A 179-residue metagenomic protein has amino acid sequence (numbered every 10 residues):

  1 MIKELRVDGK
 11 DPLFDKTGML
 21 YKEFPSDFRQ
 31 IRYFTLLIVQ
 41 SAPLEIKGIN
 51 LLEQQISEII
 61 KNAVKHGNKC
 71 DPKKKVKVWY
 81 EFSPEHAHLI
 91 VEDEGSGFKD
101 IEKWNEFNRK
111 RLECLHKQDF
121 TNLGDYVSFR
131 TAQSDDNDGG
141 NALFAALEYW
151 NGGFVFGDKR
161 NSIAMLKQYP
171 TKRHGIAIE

Functional and structural regions predicted by a protein language model:
M1-D15, L36, K172: C-terminal effector/catalytic modules and regulatory tails appended to multi-domain proteins
K16-K47, L115-G124: Helix-loop-beta hinge of the Bergerat
L20, E85-L89, N161: Short beta-strand element(s) in the Bergerat
K47-K77: Conserved ATP-binding N-box helix of the HATPase_c
K75-E85: Short beta-strand/loop element within the Bergerat-fold HATPase_c
H88-D138, A177: Glycine-rich/acidic phosphate-handling loop/turn and adjacent ATP-lid/helix of nucleotide-binding kinase/ATPase domains
L143-K159: Conserved glycine-/histidine-rich ATP-lid loop and adjacent helix of the Bergerat-fold HATPase_c
N161-K172: Short C-terminal beta-strand
